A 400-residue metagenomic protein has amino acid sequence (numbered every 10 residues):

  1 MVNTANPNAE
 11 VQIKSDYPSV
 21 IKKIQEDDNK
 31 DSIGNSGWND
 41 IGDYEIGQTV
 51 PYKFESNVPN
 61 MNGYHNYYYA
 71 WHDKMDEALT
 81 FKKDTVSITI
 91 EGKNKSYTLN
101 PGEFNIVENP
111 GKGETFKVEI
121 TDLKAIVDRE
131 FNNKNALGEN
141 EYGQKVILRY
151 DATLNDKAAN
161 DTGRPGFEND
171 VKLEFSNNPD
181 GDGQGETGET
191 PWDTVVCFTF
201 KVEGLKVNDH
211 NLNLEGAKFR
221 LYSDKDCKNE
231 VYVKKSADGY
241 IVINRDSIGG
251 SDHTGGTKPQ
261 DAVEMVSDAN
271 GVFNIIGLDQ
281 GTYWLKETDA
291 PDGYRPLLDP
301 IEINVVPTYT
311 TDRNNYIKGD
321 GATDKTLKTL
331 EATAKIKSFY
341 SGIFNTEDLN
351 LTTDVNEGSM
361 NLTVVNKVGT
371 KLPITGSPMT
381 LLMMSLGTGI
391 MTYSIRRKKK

Functional and structural regions predicted by a protein language model:
M1-K400: Solvent-exposed loop/turn and edge beta-strand elements of beta-rich ligand-binding domains
